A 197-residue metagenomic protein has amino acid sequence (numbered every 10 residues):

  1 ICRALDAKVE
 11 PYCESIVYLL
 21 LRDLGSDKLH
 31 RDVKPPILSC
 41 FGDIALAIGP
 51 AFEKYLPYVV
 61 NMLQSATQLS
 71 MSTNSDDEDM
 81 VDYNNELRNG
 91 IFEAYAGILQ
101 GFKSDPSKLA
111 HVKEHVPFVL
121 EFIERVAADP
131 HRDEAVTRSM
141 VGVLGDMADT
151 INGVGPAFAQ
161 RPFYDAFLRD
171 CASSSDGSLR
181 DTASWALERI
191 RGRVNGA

Functional and structural regions predicted by a protein language model:
I1-A197: Karyopherin-beta/Importin-beta family HEAT-repeat alpha-solenoid scaffold
